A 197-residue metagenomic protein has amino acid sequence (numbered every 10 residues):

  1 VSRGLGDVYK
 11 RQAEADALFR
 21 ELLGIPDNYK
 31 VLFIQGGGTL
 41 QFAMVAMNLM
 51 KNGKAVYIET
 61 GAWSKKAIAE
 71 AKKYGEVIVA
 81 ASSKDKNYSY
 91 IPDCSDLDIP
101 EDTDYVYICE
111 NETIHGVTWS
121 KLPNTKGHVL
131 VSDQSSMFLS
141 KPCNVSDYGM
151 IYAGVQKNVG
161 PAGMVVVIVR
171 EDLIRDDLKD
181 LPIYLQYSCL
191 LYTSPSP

Functional and structural regions predicted by a protein language model:
V1-L5, Y9, Y192-P197: Single conserved hydrophobic/aromatic residue that forms the stacking wall/gate of nucleotide- or nucleobase-binding
R3-Q41, N48, G61-A62, A69-E70: Conserved N-terminal alpha-helix of the aminotransferase class I/II PLP-enzyme fold
I34-Q35, A80-A81, Y107-E110, V131-S132 (+2 more regions): Short beta-strand segments
A62-W63, S82-K86, N111-H115, S135-F138 (+3 more regions): Short acidic/polar capping segments at secondary-structure boundaries
A71, S83-F138: Active-site phosphate-binding strand-loop segment of PLP-dependent enzymes
Y90-P92, G116-L122, S140-S146, A162-V165 (+1 more regions): A short secondary-structure junction signal
V131, V145-Q156: Conserved active-site segment immediately N-terminal to the catalytic lysine that forms the internal aldimine
V155-S194: Active-site C-terminal subdomain of aminotransferase-like
